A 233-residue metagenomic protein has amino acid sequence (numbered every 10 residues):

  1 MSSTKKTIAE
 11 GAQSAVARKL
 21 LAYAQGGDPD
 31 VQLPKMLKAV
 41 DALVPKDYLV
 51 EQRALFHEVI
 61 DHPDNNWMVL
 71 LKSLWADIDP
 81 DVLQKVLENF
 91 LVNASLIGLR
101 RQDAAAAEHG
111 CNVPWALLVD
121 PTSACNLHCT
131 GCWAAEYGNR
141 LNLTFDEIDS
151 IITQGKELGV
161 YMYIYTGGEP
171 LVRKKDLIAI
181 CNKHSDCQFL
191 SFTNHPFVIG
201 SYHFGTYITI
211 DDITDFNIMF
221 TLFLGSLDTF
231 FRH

Functional and structural regions predicted by a protein language model:
M1-P29, L33: Non-catalytic protein-protein interaction scaffold segments in large eukaryotic complex-forming proteins
S3-T4, I164, I210, T221: N-terminal leader/targeting segments
T4-A9, Q13, M162-Y165, N194-G200: Short, surface-exposed, charge-dense and proline/glycine-enriched linear segments
A9, V119, D146, G168 (+2 more regions): Intrinsic disorder/low-complexity signal
E10-R18, G27, K156, E169 (+3 more regions): Intrinsically disordered, low-complexity regions
L37-I180, H184-S191: Conserved alpha-helical substructure of the radical SAM core
V172-H233: Conserved AdoMet/S-adenosylmethionine-binding subsite of the radical SAM
